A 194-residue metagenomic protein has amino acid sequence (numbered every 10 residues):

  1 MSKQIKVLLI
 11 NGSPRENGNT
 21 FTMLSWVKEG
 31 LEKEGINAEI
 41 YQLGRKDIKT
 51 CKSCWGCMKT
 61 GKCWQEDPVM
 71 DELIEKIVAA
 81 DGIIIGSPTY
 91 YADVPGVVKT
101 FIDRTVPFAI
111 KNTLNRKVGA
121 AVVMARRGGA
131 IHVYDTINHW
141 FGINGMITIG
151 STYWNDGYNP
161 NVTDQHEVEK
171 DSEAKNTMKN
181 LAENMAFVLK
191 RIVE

Functional and structural regions predicted by a protein language model:
M1-F108, N159-E194: N-terminal beta1-alpha1-beta2 submodule of the flavodoxin-like/Rossmannoid cofactor-binding fold
G96-V97, A109-Y158: Short, glycine-/small-residue-rich phosphate/pyrophosphate-handling segment
